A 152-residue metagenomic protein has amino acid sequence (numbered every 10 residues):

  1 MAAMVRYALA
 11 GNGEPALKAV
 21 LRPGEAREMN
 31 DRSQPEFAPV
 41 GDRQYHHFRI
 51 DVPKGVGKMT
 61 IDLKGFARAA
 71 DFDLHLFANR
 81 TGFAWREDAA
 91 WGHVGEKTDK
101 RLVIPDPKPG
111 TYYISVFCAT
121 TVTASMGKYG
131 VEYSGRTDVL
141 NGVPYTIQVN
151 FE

Functional and structural regions predicted by a protein language model:
M1-A3, I114-S115: Buried hydrophobic-core signal for structured, non-transmembrane domains
A2-R32, A67-R68, F72-D73: Predominantly extracellular/luminal regions of secreted and cell-surface proteins, especially disulfide-bonded
A3, S125, N141-Y145: Extracellular and select intracellular beta-sandwich modules with Ser/Thr-enriched, small-residue motifs on
Q34-A90, K97-T98, P105-T111, V116-S125 (+2 more regions): Acidic, Ser/Thr/Pro-rich low-complexity intrinsically disordered segments
G127-V131: Short, surface-exposed terminal/edge motifs of secreted or surface/virion proteins that either
